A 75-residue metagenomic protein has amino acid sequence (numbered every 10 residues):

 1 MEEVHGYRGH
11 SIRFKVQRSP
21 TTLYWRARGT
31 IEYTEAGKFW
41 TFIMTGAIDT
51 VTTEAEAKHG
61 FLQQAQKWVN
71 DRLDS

Functional and structural regions predicted by a protein language model:
M1-K15: Negatively charged, low-complexity tracts enriched in Asp/Glu with abundant Ser/Thr
E2-E3, E32-E35, E54-E56: Glutamate identity and glutamate-enriched acidic tracts
G9, T22-Y24, E54, W68: General helical secondary-structure elements
R13, Y33, T50: Short, electropositive, low-hydrophobicity segments enriched in small/polar residues
Q17-G46: A short, structured beta-strand/loop element
T41-S75: Acidic, low-complexity intrinsically disordered segments
